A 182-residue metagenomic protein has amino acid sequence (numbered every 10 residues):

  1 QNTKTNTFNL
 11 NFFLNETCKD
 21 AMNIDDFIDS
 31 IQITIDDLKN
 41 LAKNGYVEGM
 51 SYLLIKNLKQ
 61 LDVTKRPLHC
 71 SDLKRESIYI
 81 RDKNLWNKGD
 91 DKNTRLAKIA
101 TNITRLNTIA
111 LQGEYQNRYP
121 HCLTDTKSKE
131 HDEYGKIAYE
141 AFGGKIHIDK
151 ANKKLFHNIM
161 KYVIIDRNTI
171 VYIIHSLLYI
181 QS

Functional and structural regions predicted by a protein language model:
N2-Y179: Extended amphipathic coiled-coil helices
